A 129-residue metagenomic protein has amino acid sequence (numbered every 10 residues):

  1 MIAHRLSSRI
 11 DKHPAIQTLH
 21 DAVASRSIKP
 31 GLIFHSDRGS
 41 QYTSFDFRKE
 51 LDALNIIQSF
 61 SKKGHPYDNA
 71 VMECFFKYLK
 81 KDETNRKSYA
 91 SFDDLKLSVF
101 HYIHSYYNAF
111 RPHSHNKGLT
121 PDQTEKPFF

Functional and structural regions predicted by a protein language model:
M1-I2: Hydrophobic "anchor" residues
R5-I28: Active-site beta-loop-alpha junctions of metal-dependent nucleic acid enzymes, especially the RNase H-like/DDE
D11, A15, T43, G64 (+3 more regions): Hydrophobic (often cysteine-bearing) scaffold residues that line and stabilize catalytic clefts of nucleotide/cofactor
I28-T43, K62, P121: Acidic/histidine-rich, metal-coordinating catalytic segments
F34-R38, D52-V71, K87-A90: RNase H-like polynucleotidyl transferase catalytic core
D52-I56, Y78-F129: C-terminal domain-tail junction helix/linker
